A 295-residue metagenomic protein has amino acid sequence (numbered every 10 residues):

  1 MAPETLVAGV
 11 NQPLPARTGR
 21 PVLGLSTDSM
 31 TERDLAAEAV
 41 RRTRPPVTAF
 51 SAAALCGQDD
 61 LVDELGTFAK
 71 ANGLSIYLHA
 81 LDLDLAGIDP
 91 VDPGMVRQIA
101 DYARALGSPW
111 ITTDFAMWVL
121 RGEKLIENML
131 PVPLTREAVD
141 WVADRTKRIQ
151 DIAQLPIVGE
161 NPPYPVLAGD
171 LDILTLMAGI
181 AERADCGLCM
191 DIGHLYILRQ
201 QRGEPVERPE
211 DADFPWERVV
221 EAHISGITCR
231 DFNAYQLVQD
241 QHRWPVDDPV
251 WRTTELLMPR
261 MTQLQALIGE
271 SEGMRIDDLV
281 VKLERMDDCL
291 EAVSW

Functional and structural regions predicted by a protein language model:
A2-D101: N-terminal pre-domain/capping segments
P13, D92-L188: Active-site acidic/histidine proton-transfer and metal-coordination neighborhood in alpha/beta enzyme cores
P21-T27, T48-A52, I76-H79, P109-T113 (+4 more regions): Hydrophobic faces of well-ordered beta-strands that scaffold small-molecule active sites in alpha/beta enzyme cores
S29-T31, A54-C56, D82-D84, F115-V119 (+4 more regions): Active-site-proximal loop/turn and secondary-structure-junction residues that shape catalytic pockets, frequently
A37-R44, D59-L78, G94-P109, K147-I152 (+3 more regions): Acidic (Asp/Glu)-rich catalytic clusters
P90, N128-V139, L198-Q263: Gly/Pro-rich active-site loop or hairpin
Q150-A234: Acidic/histidine-rich catalytic cores of soluble enzymes
I276-W295: C-terminal helical cap(s) of enzyme catalytic domains, especially alpha/beta-barrels
